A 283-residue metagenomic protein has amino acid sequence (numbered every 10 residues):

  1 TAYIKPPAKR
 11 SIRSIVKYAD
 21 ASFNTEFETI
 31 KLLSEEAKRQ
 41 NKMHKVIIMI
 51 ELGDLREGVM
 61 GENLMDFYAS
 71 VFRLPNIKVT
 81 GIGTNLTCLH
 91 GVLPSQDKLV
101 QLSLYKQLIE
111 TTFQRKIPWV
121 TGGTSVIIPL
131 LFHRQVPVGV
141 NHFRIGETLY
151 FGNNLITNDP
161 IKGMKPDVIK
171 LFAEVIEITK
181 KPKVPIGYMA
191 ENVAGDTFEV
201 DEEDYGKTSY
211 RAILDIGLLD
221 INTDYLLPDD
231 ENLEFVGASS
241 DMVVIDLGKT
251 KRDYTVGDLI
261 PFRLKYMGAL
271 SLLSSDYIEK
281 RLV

Functional and structural regions predicted by a protein language model:
T1-L108, T112-F113: Active-site-proximal beta-alpha core segment in soluble small-molecule metabolic enzymes
L99-V283: Active-site anion/phosphate-binding pocket segments in diverse small-molecule metabolic enzymes
